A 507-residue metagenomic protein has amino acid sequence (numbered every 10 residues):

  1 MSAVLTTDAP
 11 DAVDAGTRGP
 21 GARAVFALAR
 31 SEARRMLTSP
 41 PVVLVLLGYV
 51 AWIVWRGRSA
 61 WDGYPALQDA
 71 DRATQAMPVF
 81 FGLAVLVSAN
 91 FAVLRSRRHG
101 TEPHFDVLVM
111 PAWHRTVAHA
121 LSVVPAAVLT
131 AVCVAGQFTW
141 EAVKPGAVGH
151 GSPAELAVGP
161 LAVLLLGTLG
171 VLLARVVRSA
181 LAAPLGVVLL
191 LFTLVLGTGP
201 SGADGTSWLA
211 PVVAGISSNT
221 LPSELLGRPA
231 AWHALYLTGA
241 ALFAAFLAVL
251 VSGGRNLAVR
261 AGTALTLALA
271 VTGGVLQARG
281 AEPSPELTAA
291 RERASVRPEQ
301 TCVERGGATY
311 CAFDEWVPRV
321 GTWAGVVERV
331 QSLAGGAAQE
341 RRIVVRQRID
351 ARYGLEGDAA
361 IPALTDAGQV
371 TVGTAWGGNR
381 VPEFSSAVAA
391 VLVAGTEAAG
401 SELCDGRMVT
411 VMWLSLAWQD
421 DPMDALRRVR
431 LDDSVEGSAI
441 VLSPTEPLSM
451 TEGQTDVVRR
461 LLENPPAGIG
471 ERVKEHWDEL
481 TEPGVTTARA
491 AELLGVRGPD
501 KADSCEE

Functional and structural regions predicted by a protein language model:
M1-A89, R95-S96, A245-T263, L267-P285 (+6 more regions): Hydrophobic alpha-helical transmembrane segments
S31-R34, P103-V107, R178: Short amphipathic alpha-helical coupling elements at transmembrane boundaries
V43-L44, A180-V195: Pore- or pathway-lining transmembrane helices of multi-pass membrane proteins that form conduits for solutes/ions
A51-A84, A120-L181: Secretory targeting signals
S88-A126: Helix-loop-helix units of permease transmembrane domains in multi-pass membrane transporters, especially ABC
M110, H114, A174-S179, V251-A261: Membrane-interface helix-boundary motifs at transmembrane edges
L190-S252: Membrane-embedded alpha-helical segments of integral membrane proteins
T374-W477: Soluble C-terminal extramembrane regulatory/interaction domains of multi-pass membrane proteins
